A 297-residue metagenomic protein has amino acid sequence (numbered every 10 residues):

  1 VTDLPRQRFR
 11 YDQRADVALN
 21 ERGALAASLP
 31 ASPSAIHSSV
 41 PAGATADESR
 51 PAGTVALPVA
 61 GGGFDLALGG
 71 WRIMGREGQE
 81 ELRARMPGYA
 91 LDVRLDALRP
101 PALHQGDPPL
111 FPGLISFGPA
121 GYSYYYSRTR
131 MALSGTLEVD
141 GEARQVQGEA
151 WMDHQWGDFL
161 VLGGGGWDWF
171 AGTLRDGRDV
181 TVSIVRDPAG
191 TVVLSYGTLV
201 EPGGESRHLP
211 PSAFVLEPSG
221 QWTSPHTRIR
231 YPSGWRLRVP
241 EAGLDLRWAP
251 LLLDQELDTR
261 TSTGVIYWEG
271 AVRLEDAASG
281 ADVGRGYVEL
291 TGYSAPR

Functional and structural regions predicted by a protein language model:
V1-R297: Structured soluble/peripheral alpha/beta segments that form catalytic or ligand/cofactor-binding pockets
